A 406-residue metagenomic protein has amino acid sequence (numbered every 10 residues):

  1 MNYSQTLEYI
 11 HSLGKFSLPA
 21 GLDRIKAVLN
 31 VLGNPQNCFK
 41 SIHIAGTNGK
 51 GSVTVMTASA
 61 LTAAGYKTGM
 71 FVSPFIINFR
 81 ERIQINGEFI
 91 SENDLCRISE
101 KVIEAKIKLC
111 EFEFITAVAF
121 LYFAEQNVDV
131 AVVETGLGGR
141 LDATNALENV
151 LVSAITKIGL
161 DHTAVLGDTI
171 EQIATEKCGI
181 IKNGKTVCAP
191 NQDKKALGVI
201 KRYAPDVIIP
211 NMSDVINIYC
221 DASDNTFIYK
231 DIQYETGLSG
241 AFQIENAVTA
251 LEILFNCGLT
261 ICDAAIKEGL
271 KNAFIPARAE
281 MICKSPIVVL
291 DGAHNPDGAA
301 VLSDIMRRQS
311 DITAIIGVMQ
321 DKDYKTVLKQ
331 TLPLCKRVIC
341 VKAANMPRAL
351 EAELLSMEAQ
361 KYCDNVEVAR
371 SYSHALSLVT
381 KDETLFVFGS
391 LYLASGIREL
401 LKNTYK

Functional and structural regions predicted by a protein language model:
M1-F16: Charged, amphipathic alpha-helical linker segments immediately N-terminal to NTP-binding catalytic cores
F16, L22, K26-N30, N34-N37 (+3 more regions): ATP-dependent carboxylate-amine ligase catalytic core
C38, V130-T135, L141-A154, I158-G159 (+2 more regions): Nucleotide phosphate-binding/pyrophosphate-handling subdomain across enzymes that bind or process nucleotide phosphates
I44, S52-G69: A conserved segment at the C-terminal end of the G1
V72-P74, C188-N191, Y203-D221, G237-A241 (+6 more regions): Beta-strand->loop->alpha-helix junctions that form or flank phosphate-binding loops in nucleotide-handling enzymes
Q126-T135, V150-Y234, A247-A264: Acidic, Mg2+-coordinating active-site environments of NTP-dependent enzymes
Q192-Y203, D221-D224, I287-V288, P296 (+1 more regions): C-terminal helical cap/extension that packs against the catalytic core of soluble nucleotide-cofactor enzymes
A375-K402: A glycine-rich beta-strand to alpha-helix segment that forms a phosphate/ribose-binding loop at ligand/cofactor sites
